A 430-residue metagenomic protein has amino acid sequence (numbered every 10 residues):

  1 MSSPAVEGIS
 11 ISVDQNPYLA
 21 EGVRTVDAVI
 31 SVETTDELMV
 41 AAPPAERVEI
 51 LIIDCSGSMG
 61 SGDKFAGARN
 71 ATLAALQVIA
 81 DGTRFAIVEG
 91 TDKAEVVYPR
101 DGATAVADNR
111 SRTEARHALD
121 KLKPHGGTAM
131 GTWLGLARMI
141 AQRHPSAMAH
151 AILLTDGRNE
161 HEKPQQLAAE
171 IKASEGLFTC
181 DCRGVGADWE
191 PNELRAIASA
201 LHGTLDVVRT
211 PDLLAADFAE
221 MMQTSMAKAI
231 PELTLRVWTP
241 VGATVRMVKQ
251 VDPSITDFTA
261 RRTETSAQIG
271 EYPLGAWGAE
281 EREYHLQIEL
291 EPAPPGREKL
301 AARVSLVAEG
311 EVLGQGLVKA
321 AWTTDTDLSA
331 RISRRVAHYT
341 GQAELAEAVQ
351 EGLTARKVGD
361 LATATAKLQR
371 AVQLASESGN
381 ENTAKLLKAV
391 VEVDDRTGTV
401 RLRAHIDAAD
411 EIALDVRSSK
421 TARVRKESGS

Functional and structural regions predicted by a protein language model:
S2-E21, V237-V245: Low-complexity, acidic Ser/Thr/Pro/Gly-rich terminal tails and inter-domain linkers that flank the onset of structured
E7-I9, V26-A28, E49, L233 (+3 more regions): Hydrophobic residues positioned within well-ordered beta-strands of beta-sheet architectures
I9-P17, G22-E232, A293-P295, E377: Exposed acidic/Ser/Thr-rich ligand/metal-binding surfaces
Q15, V32-D36, C55, T239-V241 (+3 more regions): Beta-strand elements of well-folded, non-transmembrane domains
V241-K249, E311-L313: Short aromatic-acidic-glycine turn motif
P253-A279: Extracellular adhesion/glycan-binding regions together with long Ser/Thr- and acidic-residue-rich low-complexity tracts
W277-G296: Low-complexity, intrinsically disordered segments enriched in Ser/Thr together with acidic residues
L290-S430: Long, acidic serine/threonine- and proline-rich intrinsically disordered regions
